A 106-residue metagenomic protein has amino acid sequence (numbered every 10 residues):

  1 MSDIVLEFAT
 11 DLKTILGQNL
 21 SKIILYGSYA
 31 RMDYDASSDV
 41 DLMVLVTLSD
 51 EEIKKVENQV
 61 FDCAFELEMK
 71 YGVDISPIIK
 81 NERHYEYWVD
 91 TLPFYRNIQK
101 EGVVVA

Functional and structural regions predicted by a protein language model:
M1-N19, R31-A36, T47-A106: Catalytic core of pol beta-like nucleotidyltransferases
S21-Y29: Short gly/ser-rich loop at a beta-strand->alpha-helix junction or flexible surface loop bordering the NTP-binding
D41-L45: Short beta-strand->loop micro-motif that forms the acidic, two-metal-ion catalytic signature in nucleotide-processing
